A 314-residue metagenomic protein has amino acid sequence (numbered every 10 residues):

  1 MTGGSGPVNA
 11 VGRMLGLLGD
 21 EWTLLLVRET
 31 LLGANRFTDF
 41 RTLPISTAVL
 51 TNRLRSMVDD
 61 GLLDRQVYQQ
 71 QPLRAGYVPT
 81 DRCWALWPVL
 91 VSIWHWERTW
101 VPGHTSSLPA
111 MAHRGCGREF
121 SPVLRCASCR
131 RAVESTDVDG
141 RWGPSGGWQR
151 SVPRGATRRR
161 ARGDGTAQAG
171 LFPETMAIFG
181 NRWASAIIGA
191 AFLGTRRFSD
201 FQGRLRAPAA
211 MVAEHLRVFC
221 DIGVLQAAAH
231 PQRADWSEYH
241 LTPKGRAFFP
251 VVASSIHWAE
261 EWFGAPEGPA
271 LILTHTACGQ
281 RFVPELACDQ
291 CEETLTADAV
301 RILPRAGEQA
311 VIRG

Functional and structural regions predicted by a protein language model:
M1-L15, P153-M176: Short, Lys/Arg-enriched N-terminal segment that forms or immediately precedes the first helix of a structured domain
N9-T47, S107, G170-M211: N-terminal helix-turn-helix DNA-binding core of bacterial DNA-binding proteins
G19, Q69-S92, R233-V252: Basic, amphipathic "hinge/linker" alpha-helix immediately C-terminal to the N-terminal HTH DNA-binding motif
P44-V58, R206-C220: Short amphipathic alpha-helical interaction segments
V58-L73, I222-A234: Beta-hairpin "wing" of winged helix-turn-helix
R82-G103, A247-A265, A270: Short, solvent-exposed amphipathic helices
R98-G163, G264-G314: C-terminal regulatory/oligomerization modules of transcriptional regulators
